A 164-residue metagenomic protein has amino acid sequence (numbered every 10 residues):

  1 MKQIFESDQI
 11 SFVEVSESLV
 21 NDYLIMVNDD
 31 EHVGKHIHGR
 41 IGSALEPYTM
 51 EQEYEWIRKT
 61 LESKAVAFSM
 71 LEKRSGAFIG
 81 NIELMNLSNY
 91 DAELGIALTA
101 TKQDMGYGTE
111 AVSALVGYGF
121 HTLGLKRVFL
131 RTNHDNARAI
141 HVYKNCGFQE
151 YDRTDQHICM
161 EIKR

Functional and structural regions predicted by a protein language model:
M1-Y54: A short, well-structured alpha-helix characteristic of acyl/acetyltransferase catalytic modules
E6, K126-F129, N133-A137, N145-R164: C-terminal "cap" of GNAT-fold acetyltransferases
S18, N89, A137-R138: Short alpha-helical
L45-G95, T99-T101, T154: Acetyl-CoA-dependent GNAT
G76, G106, N136: Conserved G/P- and acidic residue-centered "switch" motifs that form tight phosphate/ATP-binding loops in soluble
L98, D104-G119, I140-N145: Conserved acetyl-CoA-binding loop-helix of GNAT-fold acetyltransferases
